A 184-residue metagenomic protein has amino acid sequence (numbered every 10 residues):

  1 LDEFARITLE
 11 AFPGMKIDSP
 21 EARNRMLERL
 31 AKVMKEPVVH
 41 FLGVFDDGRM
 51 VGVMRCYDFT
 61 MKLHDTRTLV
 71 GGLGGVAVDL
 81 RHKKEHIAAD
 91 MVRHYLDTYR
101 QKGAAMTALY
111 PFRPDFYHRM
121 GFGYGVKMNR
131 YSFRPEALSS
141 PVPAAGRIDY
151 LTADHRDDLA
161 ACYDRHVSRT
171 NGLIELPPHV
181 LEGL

Functional and structural regions predicted by a protein language model:
D2-R6, E10: Low-complexity, highly charged intrinsically disordered N-terminal segments that act as targeting/localization
T8, M15-L63, G172-L184: Active-site rim helix/loop that mediates acceptor-substrate recognition in acyltransferases
R55, D65-R67, R119-G121: Short, solvent-exposed loop/turn and secondary-structure capping segments
T60-L73, K83: A conserved beta-turn-beta hairpin within the catalytic core of GNAT-like acetyltransferases that forms part
L73-V78, K84-Q101: Conserved acetyl-CoA-binding loop-helix of GNAT-fold acetyltransferases
Q101-A105, Y110-N129: Conserved active-site alpha-helix within GNAT-family acetyltransferase domains
Y124-L184: Amide-forming acyltransferase catalytic core, primarily the GNAT-like/NAT-type and related acyltransferase folds
